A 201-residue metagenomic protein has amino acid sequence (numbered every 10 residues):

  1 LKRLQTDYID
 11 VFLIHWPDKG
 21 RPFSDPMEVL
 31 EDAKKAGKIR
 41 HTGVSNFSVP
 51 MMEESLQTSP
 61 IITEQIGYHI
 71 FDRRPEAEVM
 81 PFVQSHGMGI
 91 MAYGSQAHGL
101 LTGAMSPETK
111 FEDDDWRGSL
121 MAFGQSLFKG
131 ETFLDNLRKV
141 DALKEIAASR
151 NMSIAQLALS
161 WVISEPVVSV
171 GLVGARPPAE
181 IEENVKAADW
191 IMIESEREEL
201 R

Functional and structural regions predicted by a protein language model:
L1-D7, G37, R150: A short, glycine-centered helix-capping/turn motif at helix boundaries that positions DNA-contacting or catalytic
K2-G20: Active-site groove signature of glycoside hydrolases
P17-R201: Beta/alpha (TIM)-barrel catalytic core signal, keyed to glycine-rich beta->alpha loops juxtaposed to Asp/Glu that bind
